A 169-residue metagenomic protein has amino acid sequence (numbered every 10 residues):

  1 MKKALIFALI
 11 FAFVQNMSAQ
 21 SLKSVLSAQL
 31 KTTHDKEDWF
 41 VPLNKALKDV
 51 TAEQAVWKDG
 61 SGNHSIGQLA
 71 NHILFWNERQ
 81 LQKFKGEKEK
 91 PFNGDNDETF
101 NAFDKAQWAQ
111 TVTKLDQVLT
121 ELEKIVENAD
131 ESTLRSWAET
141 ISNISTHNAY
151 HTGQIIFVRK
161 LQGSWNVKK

Functional and structural regions predicted by a protein language model:
M1-L22: Bacterial Sec-dependent N-terminal signal peptides
A19-T33: Extreme N-terminal tail/first-helix region
S24, N96-F100: Short glycine/proline- and charge-enriched loop/turn segments that cap or connect secondary-structure elements
V25, D38, H64, Q68 (+1 more regions): Generic recognition of short, well-ordered alpha-helical interface segments
A28, T32, K45, Q82-K83 (+3 more regions): Charged/polar, solvent-exposed surface patches and flexible loops
K31-K36, F40, N44-L47, Q54-N96 (+1 more regions): Short, contiguous alpha-helical
N44, K48, A52, T120-E123 (+1 more regions): Amphipathic, well-packed alpha-helical segments that form the structural scaffold of globular domains
T99-S132: Acidic/histidine-rich alpha-helical segments that form the ligand environment of transition-metal centers
